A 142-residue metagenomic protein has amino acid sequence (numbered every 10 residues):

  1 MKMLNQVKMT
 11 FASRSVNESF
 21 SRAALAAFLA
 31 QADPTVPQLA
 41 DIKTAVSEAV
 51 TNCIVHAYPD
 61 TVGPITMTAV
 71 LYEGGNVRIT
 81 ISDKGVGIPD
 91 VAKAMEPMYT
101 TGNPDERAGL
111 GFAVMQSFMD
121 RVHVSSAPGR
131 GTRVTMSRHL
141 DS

Functional and structural regions predicted by a protein language model:
M1-K8, C53-S142: Conserved beta-strand-loop-beta-strand hairpin that lines the nucleotide-binding pocket of ATP/GTP-utilizing enzymes
K8-F20: STAS-typified acidic loop motif
S13, A27-D33, D83-G87: Short, exposed beta-strand "edge-strand" segments with a Pro/Gly-rich flavor and a Y/T-containing core
R22-S47: Conserved short strand/loop->alpha-helix "switch" segment adjacent to the catalytic nucleotide/phosphoryl-transfer site
E48-N52: Conserved polar catalytic motif of the HATPase_c/GHKL fold
